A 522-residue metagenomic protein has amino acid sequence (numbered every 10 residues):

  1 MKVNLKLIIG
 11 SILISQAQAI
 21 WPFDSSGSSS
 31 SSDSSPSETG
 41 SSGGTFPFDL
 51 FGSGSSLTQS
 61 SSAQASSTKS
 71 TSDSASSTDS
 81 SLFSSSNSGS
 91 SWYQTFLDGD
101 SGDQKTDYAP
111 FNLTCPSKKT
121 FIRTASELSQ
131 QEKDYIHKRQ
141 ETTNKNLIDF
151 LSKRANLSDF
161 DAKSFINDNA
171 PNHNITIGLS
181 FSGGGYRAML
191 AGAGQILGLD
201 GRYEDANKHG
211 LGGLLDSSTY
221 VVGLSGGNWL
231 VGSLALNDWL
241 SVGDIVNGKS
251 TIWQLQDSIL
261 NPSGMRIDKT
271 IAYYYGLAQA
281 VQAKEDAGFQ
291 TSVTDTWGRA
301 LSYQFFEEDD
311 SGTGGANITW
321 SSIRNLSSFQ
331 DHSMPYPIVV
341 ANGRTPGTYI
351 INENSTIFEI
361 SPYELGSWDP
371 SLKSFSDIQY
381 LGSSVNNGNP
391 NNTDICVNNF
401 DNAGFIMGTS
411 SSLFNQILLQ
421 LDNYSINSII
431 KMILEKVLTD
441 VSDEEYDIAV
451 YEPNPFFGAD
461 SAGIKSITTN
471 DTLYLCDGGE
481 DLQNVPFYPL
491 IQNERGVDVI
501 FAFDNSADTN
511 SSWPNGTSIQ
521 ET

Functional and structural regions predicted by a protein language model:
M1-W21: Fungal secretory targeting signals
A19-T124, S129-Q131, R139-T143, R154 (+2 more regions): Fungal extracellular Ser/Thr-rich, low-complexity intrinsically disordered regions
S60, S66-T68, N112, N156 (+8 more regions): N-linked glycosylation sites
W92-N174, K431-M432, K436, D440 (+4 more regions): Non-cytosolic juxtamembrane linkers/loops that tether extracellular or periplasmic domains to nearby transmembrane
S152-V221, A235-L240: Helix-rich "cap/lid" substructures immediately adjacent to catalytic or cofactor-binding pockets
N174-I177, D216-Y220, M334-P335, T469-D471 (+1 more regions): Loop/turn elements at helix/coil->beta-strand transitions in domains of secreted/extracellular proteins
S182, Y186-G192, G201, L214-L215 (+2 more regions): Patatin-like phospholipase A catalytic core
V242-N247, S511-T522: Acidic, Ser/Thr-rich peripheral helices and adjacent loops at domain boundaries
